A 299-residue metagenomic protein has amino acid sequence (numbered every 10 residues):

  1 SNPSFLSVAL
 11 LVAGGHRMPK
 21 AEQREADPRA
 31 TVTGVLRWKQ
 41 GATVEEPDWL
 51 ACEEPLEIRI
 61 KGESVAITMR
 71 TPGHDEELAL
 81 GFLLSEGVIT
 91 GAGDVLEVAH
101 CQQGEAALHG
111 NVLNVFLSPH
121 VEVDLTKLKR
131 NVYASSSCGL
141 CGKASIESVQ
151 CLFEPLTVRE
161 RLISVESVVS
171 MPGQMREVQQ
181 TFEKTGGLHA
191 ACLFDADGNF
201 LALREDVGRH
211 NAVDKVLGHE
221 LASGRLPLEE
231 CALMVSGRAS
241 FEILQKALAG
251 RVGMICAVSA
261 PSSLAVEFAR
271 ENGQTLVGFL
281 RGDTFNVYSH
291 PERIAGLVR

Functional and structural regions predicted by a protein language model:
V8-A13: Acidic, Ala/Val/Gly-enriched low-complexity intrinsically disordered segments
G14-G15, A269: Short alpha-helix boundary/capping segments
P19-A191, D195-A196, F200-L203: Intrinsically disordered, low-complexity regions enriched in acidic/Ser/Thr/Pro/Gln residues
M69, V132, V207, R238 (+1 more regions): Conserved residues at beta->alpha junctions
Q180-L226, A232-L233: Histidine/lysine/aspartate-rich catalytic loop segments that bind and position anionic ligands
H210-R299: Feature captures the catalytic cores and cofactor-binding loops of soluble hydro-lyases/lyases that act on carboxylate
